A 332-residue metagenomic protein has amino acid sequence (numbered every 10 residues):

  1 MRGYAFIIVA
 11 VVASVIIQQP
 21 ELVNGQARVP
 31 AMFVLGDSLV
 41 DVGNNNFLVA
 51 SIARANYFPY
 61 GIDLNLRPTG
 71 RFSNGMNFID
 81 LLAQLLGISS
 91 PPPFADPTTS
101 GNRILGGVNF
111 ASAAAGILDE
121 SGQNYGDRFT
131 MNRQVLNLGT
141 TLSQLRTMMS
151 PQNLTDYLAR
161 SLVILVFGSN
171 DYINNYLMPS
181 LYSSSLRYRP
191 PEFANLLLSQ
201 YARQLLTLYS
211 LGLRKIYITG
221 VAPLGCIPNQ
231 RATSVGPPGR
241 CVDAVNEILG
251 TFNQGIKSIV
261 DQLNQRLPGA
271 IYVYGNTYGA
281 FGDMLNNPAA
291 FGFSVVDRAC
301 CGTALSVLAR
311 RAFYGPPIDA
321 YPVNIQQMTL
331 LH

Functional and structural regions predicted by a protein language model:
R2-H332: Conserved active-site regions of diverse hydrolases
